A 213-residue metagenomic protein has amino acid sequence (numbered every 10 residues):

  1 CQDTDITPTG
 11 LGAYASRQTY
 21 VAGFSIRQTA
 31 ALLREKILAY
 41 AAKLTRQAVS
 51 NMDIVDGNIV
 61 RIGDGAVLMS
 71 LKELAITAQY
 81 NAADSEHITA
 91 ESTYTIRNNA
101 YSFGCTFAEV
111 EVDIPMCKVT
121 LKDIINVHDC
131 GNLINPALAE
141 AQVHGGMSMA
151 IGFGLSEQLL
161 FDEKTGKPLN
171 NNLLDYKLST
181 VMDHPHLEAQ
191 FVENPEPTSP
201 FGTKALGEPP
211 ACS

Functional and structural regions predicted by a protein language model:
C1-S213: C-terminal catalytic domains of large/alpha subunits in multi-subunit enzymes
